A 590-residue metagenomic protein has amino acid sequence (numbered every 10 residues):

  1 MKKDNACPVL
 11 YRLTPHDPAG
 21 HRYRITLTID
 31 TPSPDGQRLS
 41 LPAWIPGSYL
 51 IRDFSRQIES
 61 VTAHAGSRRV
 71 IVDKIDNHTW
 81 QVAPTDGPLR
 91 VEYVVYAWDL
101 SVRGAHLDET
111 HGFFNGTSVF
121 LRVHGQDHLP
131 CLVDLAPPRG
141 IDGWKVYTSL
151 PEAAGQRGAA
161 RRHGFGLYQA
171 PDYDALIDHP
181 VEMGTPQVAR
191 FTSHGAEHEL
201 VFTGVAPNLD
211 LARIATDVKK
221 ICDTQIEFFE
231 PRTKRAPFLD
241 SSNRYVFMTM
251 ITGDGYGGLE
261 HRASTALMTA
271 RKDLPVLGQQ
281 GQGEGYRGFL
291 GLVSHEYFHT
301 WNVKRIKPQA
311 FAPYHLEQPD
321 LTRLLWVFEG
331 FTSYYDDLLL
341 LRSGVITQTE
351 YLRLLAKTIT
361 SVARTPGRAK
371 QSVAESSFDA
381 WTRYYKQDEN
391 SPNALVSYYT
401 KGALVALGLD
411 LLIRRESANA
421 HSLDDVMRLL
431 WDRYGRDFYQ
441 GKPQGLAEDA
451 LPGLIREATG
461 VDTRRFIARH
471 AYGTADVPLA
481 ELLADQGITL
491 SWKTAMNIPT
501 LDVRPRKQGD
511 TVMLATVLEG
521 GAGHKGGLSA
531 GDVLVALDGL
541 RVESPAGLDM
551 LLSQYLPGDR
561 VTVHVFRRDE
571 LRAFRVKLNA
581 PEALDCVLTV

Functional and structural regions predicted by a protein language model:
L13-H16, G47-D108, V123-H124: A surface-exposed beta-strand-loop module
F54-T62, H128, D134-P151, R162-D174 (+5 more regions): Zn2+-dependent metallopeptidase catalytic core
Q187-L325: Juxtacatalytic substrate-recognition/specificity segment
I306-Y314, P319-Y399, Y434-D437: Acidic/His/Gly-enriched intrinsically disordered linker/tail segments that often contain short helix/coil "MoRF-like"
Y385-L483: Amphipathic alpha-helical substructures
T474-E519, H524, Q554, R575-V590: PDZ/PDZ-like peptide-tail recognition elements
G523-A546: Conserved PDZ fold ligand-binding element
S529, V535, D549-T589: PDZ-domain C-terminal substructure recognizer with occasional recognition of PDZ-binding tails
